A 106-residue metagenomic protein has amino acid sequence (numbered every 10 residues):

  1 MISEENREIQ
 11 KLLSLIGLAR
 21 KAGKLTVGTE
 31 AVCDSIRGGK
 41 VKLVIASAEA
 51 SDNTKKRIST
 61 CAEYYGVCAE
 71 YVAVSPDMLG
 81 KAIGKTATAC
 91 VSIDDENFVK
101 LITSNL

Functional and structural regions predicted by a protein language model:
M1-S3: Long, charged, low-complexity intrinsically disordered regions
E5-A46: N-terminal first-folded block
E30, E49-A50, V74-D77, E96: Short, ordered loop/turn segments at secondary-structure junctions
R37, V41-T60, G66-C68: N-terminal positively charged helical leader segments and presequences
A46-S47, Y71, C90, D94: Small/polar loops that bind or transfer phosphate-bearing groups
K56-T86: Mid-chain, well-packed structural core segment of small domains
P76-L106: C-terminal structural segments of small proteins and small subunits
